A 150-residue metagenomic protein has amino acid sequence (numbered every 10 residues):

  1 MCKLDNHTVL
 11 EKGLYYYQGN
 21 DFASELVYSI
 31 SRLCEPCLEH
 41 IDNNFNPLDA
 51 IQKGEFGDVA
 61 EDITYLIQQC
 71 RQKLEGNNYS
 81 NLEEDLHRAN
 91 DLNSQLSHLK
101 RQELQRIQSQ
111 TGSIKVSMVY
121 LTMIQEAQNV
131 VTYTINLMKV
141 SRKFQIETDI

Functional and structural regions predicted by a protein language model:
M1-I150: Cytosolic, long alpha-helical scaffolding segments
